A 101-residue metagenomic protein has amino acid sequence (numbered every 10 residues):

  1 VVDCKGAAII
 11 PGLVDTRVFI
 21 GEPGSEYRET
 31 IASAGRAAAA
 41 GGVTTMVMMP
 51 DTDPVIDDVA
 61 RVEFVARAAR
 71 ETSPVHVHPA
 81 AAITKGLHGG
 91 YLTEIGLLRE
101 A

Functional and structural regions predicted by a protein language model:
C4-T72: Metal-associated gating/positioning segment near the N- to mid-region
T52-E63, R67-A101: Histidine/acidic-residue-rich, glycine-tolerant segments that coordinate divalent metal ions
